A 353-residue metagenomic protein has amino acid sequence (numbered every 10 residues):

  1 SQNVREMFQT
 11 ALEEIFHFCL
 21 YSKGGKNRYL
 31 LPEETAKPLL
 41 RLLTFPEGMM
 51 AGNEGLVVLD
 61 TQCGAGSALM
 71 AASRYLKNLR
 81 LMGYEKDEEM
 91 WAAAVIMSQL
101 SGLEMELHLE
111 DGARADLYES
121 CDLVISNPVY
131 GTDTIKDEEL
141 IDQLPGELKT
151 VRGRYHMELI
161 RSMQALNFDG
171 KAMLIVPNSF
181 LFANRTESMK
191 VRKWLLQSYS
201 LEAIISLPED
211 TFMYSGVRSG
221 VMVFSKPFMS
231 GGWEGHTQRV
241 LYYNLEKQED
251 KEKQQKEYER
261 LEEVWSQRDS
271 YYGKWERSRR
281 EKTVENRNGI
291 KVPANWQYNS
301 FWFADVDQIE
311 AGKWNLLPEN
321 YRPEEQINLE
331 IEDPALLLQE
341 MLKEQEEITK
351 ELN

Functional and structural regions predicted by a protein language model:
S1-K23: Long recognition/docking surfaces used for binding and targeting
N3, N27-R28, T150: Conserved aromatic-histidine-acidic binding/catalytic patches
M7-E13, G66-A68, T132-D133, M163-A165: Short hydrophobic/aromatic-rich motifs at helix boundaries and adjacent loops
G25-S126, G131-D133, P177-N178, K190-V191 (+1 more regions): Conserved S-adenosyl-L-methionine
D122-N353: A conserved structural/catalytic subdomain of Rossmann-like adenosyl-cofactor enzymes
